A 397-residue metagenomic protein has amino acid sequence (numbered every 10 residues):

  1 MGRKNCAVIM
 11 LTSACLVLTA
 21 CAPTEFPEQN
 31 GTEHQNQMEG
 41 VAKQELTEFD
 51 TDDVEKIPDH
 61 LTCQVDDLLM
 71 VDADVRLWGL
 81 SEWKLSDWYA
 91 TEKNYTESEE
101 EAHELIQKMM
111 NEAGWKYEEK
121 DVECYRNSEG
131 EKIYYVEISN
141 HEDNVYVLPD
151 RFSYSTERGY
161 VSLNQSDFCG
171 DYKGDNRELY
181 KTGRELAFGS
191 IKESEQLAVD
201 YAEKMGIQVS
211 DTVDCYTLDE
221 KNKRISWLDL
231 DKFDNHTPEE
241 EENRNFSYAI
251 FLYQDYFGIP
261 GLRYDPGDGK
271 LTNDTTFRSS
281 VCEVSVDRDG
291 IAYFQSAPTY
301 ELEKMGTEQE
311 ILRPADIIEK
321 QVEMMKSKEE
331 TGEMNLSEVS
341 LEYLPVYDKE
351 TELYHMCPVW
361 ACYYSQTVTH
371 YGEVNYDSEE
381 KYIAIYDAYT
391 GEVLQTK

Functional and structural regions predicted by a protein language model:
G2-F26: Sec-dependent N-terminal signal peptides of Gram-positive bacterial secreted proteins and lipoproteins
R3-C6, Q37, A388: Short linear motifs in intrinsically disordered/low-complexity regions
C21-N273: Preferential activation on post-signal-peptide N-terminal prodomains/segments of secreted or lumenal proteins
V145-C169, G261-F294, H370-K397: A short, surface-exposed beta-strand/turn
S190, R313-P314, D387: Helix N-cap and loop-to-helix transition residues
L197-E283, D287-Y371: Segments that shape or occlude catalytic/ligand-binding pockets
